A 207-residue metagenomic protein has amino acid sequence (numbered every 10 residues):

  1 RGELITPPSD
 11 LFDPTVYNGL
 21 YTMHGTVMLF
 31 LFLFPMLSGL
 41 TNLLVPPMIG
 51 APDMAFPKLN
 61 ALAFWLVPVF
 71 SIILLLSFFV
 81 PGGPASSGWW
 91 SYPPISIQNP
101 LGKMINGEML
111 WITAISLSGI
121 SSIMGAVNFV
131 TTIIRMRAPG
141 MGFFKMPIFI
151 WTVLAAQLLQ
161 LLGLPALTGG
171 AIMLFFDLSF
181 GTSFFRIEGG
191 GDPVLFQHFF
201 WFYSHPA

Functional and structural regions predicted by a protein language model:
R1-A207: Membrane-embedded and interfacial regions of multi-pass energy-transducing membrane proteins
